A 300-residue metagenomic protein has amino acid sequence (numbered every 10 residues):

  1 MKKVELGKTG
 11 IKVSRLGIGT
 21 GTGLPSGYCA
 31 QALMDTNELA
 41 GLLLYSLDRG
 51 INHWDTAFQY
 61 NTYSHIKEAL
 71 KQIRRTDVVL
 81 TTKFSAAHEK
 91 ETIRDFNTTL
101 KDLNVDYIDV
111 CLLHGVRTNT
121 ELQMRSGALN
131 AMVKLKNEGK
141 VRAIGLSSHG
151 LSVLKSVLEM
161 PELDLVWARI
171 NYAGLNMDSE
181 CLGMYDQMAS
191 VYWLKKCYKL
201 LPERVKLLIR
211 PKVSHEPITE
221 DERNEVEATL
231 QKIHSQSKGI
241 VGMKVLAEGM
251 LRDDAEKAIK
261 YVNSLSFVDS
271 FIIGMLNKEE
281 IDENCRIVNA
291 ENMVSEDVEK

Functional and structural regions predicted by a protein language model:
M1-T76, Y261, L265: N-terminal binding-site loop/beta-alpha segment at the start of enzyme catalytic domains that lines or forms
K3-E5, V116-K300: Beta/alpha (TIM)-barrel catalytic core signal, keyed to glycine-rich beta->alpha loops juxtaposed to Asp/Glu that bind
L6, I18, S46, W54 (+9 more regions): Conserved, mostly hydrophobic/aromatic
G7-G10, D48, I66-D77, N97-D106 (+3 more regions): Acidic (Asp/Glu)-rich catalytic clusters
I11-L16, R49-H53, R74-V78, V105-D109 (+4 more regions): Short, well-ordered coil/turn segments that N-cap beta-strands
Q31-S46, E89-N104, S148-S156, D253-Y261: Short, acidic/polar
D77-H88, V110-V116: A short, structured active-site edge motif that brings together acidic residues
L100-N119: Active-site groove signature of glycoside hydrolases
